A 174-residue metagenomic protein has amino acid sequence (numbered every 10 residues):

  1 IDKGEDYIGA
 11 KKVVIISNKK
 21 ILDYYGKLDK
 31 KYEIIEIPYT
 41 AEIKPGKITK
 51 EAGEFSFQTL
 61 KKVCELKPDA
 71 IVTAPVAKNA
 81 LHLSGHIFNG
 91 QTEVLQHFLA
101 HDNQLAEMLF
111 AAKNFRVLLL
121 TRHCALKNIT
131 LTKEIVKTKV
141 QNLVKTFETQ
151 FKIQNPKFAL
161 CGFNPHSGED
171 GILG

Functional and structural regions predicted by a protein language model:
I1-Q91, E134-G174: Contiguous, glycine/small-aliphatic-enriched amphipathic segments in soluble metabolic enzymes
I34, I71, A106-M108, V117: Conserved beta-strand scaffold positions in the cores of enzyme catalytic domains, especially in NTP/NDP-utilizing
L83-E107: Glycine/threonine-rich beta-strand-loop-alpha-helix active-site module that forms ligand/phosphate-binding
G85, L99-N103, C124, N128 (+1 more regions): Short, well-ordered alpha-helical segments in soluble proteins
L109-K139: Ligand-binding beta-strand-loop-alpha-helix segment within the catalytic cores of soluble metabolic enzymes
